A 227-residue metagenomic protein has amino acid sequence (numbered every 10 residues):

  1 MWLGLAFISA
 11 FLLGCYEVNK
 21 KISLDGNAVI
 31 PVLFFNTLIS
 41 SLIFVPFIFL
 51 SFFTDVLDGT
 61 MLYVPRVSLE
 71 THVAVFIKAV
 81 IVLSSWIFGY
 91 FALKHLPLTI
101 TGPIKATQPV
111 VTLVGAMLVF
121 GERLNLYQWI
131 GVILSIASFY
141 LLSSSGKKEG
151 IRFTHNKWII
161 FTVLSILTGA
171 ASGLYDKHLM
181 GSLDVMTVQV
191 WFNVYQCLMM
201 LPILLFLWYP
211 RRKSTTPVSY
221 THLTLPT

Functional and structural regions predicted by a protein language model:
M1-F7, F11, V110-A170, K177: Juxtamembrane helix-loop boundary signature in multi-pass membrane transporters
G4, F35-I39, I77-V80, T107 (+2 more regions): Hydrophobic residues within alpha-helical transmembrane segments of multi-pass solute transporters/permease subunits
G14-S40, L57-P65, A171-Q196: Juxtamembrane helix-loop-helix junctions in multi-pass membrane proteins
Y16-G26, L83-I100, Y140-I151, I203-R212: C-terminal ends of transmembrane helices
D25-P31, I87-I104, M180-V188, L223: Structural motif at transmembrane-helix junctions in multi-pass transporters
I39-I43, I104-L118, Y195-P202: Alpha-helical transmembrane segments of compact multi-pass small-molecule transporters, enriched in specific families
F44-S51, A116, F139-S143, I203-L207: Structural signal for membrane-spanning alpha-helices in multi-pass inner-membrane proteins, emphasizing helix cores
T221-T227: Conserved small/polar residues in nucleotide/adenosyl-binding loops
